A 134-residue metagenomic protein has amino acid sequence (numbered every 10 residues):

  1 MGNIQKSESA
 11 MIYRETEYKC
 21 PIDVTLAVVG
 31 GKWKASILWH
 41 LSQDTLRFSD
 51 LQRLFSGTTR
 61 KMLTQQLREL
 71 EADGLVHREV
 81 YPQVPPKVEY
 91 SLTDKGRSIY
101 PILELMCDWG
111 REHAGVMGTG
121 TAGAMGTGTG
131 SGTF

Functional and structural regions predicted by a protein language model:
G2-S9, W39, R97-F134: Amphipathic alpha-helical dimerization/coiled-coil segments that flank or bridge DNA-binding/regulatory modules
Y13-M62, P82-Q83, E89, G120: N-terminal helix-turn-helix DNA-binding core of bacterial DNA-binding proteins
Q66: Residues within the DNA-recognition helix of helix-turn-helix
G74: Glycine-centered, phosphate/nucleic-acid-interacting loop/turn motifs that mediate DNA/RNA or nucleotide
R78: Short beta-strand "wing" residues that participate in macromolecule-binding interfaces
P82-M106: Basic, amphipathic "hinge/linker" alpha-helix immediately C-terminal to the N-terminal HTH DNA-binding motif
